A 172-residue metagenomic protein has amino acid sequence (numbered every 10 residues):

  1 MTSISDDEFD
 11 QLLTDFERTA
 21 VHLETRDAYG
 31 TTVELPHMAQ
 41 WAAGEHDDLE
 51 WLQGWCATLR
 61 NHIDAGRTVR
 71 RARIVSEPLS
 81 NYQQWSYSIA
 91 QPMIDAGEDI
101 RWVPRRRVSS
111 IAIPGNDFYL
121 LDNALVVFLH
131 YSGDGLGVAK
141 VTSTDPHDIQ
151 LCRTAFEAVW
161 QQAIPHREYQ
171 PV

Functional and structural regions predicted by a protein language model:
M1-V172: PLD/PLD-like phosphodiesterase catalytic module centered on the HKD motif
